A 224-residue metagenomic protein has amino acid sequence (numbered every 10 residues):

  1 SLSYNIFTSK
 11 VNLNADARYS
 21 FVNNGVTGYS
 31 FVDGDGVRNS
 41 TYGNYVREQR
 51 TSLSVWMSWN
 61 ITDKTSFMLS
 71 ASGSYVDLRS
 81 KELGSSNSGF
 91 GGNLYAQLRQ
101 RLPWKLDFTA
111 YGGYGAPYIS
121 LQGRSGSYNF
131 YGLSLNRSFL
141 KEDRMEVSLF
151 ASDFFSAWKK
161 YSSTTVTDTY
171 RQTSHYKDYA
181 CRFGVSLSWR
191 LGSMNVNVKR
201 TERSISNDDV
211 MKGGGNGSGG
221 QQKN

Functional and structural regions predicted by a protein language model:
S1-S70, K81-G84: Outer membrane beta-barrel strand-and-loop segments of large Gram-negative receptors, especially TonB-dependent
L2-I6, L53-W59, G73, L94-Q100 (+3 more regions): Residues on the lipid-exposed face of transmembrane beta-strands in outer-membrane beta-barrel proteins
Y4, A15-F21, L69-Y75, A110-A116 (+3 more regions): Transmembrane beta-barrel strands of outer-membrane/channel proteins
S9-L13, D63-L69, W104-T109, K141-V147 (+2 more regions): Repeated loop/turn-to-beta-strand initiation elements of outer-membrane beta-barrel proteins
A17, G25-G34, L78-N87, I119-G126 (+2 more regions): Outer-membrane beta-barrel translocator domains and adjoining extracellular loop/strand segments of Gram-negative
R47-T51, S86-G92, S127-Y131, Y179-F183: Residues that define the transmembrane beta-barrel architecture of outer-membrane proteins
K64-Y75, N93-P117: Surface-exposed extracellular loop regions of Gram-negative outer-membrane beta-barrel proteins
F139-N224: C-terminal beta-signal and adjacent terminal beta-strands/loops of Gram-negative outer-membrane beta-barrel proteins
